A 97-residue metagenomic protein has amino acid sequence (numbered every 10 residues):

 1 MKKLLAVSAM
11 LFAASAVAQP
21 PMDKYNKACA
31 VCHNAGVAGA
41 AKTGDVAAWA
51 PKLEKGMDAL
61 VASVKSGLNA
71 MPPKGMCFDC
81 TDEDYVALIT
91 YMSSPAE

Functional and structural regions predicted by a protein language model:
M1-L4: Positively charged n-region of N-terminal signal peptides that target proteins for export
A13-S15: N-terminal signal peptide c-region/cleavage motif recognized by signal peptidases
M22-N26, A96-E97: Short sequence/structural segments immediately N-terminal
C29-A35, L88: The canonical Cys-X-X-Cys-His
V31, V46-K65: Post-signal/leader-peptide non-cytosolic segments of secretory proteins
V37-A40: Short functional micro-motifs and their immediate structural scaffolds
K42, V61-V86, M92-A96: Axial heme c-ligation environment in periplasmic c-type cytochrome domains
